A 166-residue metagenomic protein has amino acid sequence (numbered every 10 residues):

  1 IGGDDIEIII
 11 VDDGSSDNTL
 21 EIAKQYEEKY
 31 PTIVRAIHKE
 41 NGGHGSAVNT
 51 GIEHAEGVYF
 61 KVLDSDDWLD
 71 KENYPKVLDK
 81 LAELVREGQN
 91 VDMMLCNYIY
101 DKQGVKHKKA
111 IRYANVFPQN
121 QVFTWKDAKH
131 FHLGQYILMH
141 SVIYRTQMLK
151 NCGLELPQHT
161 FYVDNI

Functional and structural regions predicted by a protein language model:
I1-D5: Short, acidic, metal-binding catalytic loop of nucleotide-sugar glycosyltransferases
I6-V11, A36: Hydrophobic targeting segments
D12-E21, G42-G43: A conserved acidic beta->alpha catalytic loop
N18, D67-K80: Acidic donor-binding/catalytic loop of UDP-sugar-dependent glycosyltransferases, especially processive GT2
H38-A55: Glycine-rich, basic loop-to-helix element that forms the pyrophosphate-binding segment of sugar-nucleotide handling
F60: Short aromatic/hydrophobic "clamp" motif used to bind/position activated sugar donors
Y74-K109: Conserved donor NDP-sugar-binding/catalytic core segment of glycosyltransferases
F123-I166: Conserved nucleotide-sugar donor-binding catalytic segment
